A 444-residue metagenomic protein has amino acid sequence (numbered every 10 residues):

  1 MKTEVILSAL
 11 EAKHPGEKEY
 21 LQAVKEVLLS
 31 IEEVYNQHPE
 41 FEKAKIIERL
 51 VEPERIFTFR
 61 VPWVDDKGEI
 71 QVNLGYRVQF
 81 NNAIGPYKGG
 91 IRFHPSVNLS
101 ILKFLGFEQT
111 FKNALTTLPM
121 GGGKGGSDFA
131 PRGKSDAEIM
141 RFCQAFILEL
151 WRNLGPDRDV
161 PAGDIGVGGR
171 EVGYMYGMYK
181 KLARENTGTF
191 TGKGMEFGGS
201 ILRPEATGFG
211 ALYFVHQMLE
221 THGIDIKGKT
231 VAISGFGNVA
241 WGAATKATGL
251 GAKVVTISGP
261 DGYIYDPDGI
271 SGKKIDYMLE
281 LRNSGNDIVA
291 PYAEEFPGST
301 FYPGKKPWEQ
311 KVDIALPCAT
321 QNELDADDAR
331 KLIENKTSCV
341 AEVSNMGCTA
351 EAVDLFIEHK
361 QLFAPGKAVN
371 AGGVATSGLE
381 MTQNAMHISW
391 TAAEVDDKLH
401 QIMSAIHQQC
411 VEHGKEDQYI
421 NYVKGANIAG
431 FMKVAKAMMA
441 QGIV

Functional and structural regions predicted by a protein language model:
M1, P15-Q22, E26, F41 (+23 more regions): Conserved active-site and cofactor/substrate-binding residues in soluble primary-metabolism enzymes
M1-I201, K433-G442: N-terminal ligand-binding/catalytic initiation module
K2-A23, M218, I333-V444: Adenosine-phosphate binding glycine-rich loop
L102-L105, M175, A211-L219, A243 (+3 more regions): Buried hydrophobic packing segments
F104, R158-A162, E185-F190, T256-G259 (+5 more regions): General beta-strand structural signal in soluble alpha/beta enzymes
T191-G194, G199-K311: Glycine-rich phosphate/diphosphate-binding loop of Rossmann-like nucleotide-binding domains
G262-F363, A368: Rossmann-like adenosine-cofactor binding region
